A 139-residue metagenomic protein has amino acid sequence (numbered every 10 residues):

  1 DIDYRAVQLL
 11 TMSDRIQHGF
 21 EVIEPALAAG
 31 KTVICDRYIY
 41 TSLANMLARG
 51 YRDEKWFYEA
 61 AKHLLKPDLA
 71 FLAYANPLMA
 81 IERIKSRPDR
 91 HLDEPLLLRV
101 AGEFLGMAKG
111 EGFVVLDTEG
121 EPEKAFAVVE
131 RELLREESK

Functional and structural regions predicted by a protein language model:
D1-Y58: ATP-dependent small-molecule kinase phosphotransfer cores that center on conserved nucleotide phosphate-binding segments
S13, R37, A73-Y74, R83 (+1 more regions): Conserved catalytic core of Hanks-type protein kinase domains
G30, P67, G110-F113: A generic structural signal for alpha->beta connector loops
I34, L69-F71, V114-L116: Hydrophobic/aromatic beta-strand patches that form the interior of the parallel beta-sheet core in alpha/beta enzyme
S42-E103: A glycine- and Lys/Arg-enriched "phosphate-lid" helix/loop adjacent to the NTP-binding pocket of small-molecule kinases
L78-K139: NTP-dependent small-molecule kinase module
